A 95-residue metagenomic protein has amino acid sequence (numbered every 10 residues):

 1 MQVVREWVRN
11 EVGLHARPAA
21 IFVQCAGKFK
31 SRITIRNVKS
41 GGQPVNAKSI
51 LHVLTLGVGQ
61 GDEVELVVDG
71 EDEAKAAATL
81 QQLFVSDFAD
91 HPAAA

Functional and structural regions predicted by a protein language model:
M1-N10: Short amphipathic
Q2, S31, D62: Residue-level signal for beta-strand positions within conserved beta-sheet cores that form or flank
R9-G59: Compact, glycine-rich, soluble single-domain proteins
G59-A95: C-terminal structural segments of small proteins and small subunits
